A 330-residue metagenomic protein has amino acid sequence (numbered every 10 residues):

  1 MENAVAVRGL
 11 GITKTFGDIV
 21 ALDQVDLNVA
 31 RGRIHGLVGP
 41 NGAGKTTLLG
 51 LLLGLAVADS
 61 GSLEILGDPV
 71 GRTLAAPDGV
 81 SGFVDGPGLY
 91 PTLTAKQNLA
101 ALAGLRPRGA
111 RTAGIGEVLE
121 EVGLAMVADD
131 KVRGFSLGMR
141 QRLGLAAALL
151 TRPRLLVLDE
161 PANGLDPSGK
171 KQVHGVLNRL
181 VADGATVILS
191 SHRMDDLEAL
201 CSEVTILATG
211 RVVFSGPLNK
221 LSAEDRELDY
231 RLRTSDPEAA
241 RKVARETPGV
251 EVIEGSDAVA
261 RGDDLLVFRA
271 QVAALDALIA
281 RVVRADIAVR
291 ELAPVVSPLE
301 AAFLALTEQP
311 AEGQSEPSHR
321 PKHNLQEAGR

Functional and structural regions predicted by a protein language model:
A4-G9, K14-A208, F214: ABC transporter nucleotide-binding domains
L10-I12, V25, I253-S256, L292: Generic beta-strand hydrophobic packing signal
R106, D225, P248, V296 (+1 more regions): Conserved NTP-handling cores and scaffolds of large molecular machines
A110, M126, E251-V252, V283 (+1 more regions): Residue-level detector of short coil/turn "hinge" positions at structural boundaries
E117, P217-A223, E316-S318: Short, flexible cytosolic linker that couples an ABC transmembrane/permease module to its adjacent nucleotide-binding
H174-R269: ABC transporter nucleotide-binding domain
A270-R330: C-terminal coupling/interaction segments
